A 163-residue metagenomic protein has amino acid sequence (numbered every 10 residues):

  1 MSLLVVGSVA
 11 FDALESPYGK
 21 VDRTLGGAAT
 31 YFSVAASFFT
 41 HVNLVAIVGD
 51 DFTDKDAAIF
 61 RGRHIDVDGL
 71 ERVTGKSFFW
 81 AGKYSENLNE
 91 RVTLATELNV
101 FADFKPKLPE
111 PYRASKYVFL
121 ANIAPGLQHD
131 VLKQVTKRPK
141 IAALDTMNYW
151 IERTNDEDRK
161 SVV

Functional and structural regions predicted by a protein language model:
M1-L4: Extreme N-terminal starter segment of soluble prokaryotic enzymes
G7, A46-V48, T146: Short beta-strand/turn micro-motifs composed of small residues that flank or help shape donor/cofactor-binding pockets
V9, A13, T146-Y149: Generic detector of well-ordered alpha-helical packing
F11-R23, F38-A121, K133-R138: Conserved N-terminal subdomain of the carbohydrate kinase-like
T24-A28, N99-F104, I123-L127, W150-R153: Short secondary-structure boundary/capping elements
G27-S37: Histidine-anchored nucleotide/phosphate-binding helix
K116-V163: Conserved beta-alpha-beta core of the PfkB/ribokinase-like small-molecule kinase fold
